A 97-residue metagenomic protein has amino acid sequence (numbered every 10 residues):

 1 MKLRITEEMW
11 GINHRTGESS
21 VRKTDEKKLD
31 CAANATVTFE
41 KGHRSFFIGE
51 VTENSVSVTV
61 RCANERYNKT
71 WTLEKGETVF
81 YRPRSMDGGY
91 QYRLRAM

Functional and structural regions predicted by a protein language model:
M1-M97: Outer membrane pore-forming secretion/assembly proteins and partners of Gram-negative envelopes
